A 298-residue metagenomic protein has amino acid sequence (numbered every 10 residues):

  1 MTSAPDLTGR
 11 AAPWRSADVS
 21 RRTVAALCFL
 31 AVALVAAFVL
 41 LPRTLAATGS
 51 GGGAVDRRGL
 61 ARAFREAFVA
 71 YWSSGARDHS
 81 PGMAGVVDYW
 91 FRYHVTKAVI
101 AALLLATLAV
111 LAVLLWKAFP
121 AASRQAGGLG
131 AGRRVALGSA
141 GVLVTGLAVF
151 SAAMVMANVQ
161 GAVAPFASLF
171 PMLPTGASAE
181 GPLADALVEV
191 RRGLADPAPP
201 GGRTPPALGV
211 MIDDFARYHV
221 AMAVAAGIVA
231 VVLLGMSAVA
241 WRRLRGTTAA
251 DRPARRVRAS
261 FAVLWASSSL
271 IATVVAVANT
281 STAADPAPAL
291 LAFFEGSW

Functional and structural regions predicted by a protein language model:
A4-D6, R10-A12, S16-A17, A140-R192 (+1 more regions): Alpha-helical transmembrane segments of multi-pass integral membrane proteins, characterized by long hydrophobic
A12-L30, F91-A102, S123-T145, R217-G227 (+1 more regions): N-terminal export and membrane-targeting signals
A12-R22, L41, A109-L137, V155-V163 (+2 more regions): Cytoplasmic membrane-interface segments at the C-terminal ends of transmembrane helices
V24-A36, V69-S73: Alpha-helical transmembrane segments
L30-R43, A148-A152: Transmembrane signal-anchor helices characteristic of membrane glycosylation enzymes that use polyprenol
L40-Y93, V163-D214, S281-W298: Long, glycine/tryptophan/cysteine-rich extracytoplasmic
K97-L115, M222-A238: Hydrophobic alpha-helical transmembrane segments
V229-V232, A238-W241, L290-G296: Alpha-helical transmembrane segments of secretory-pathway, organelle, and plasma-membrane proteins
